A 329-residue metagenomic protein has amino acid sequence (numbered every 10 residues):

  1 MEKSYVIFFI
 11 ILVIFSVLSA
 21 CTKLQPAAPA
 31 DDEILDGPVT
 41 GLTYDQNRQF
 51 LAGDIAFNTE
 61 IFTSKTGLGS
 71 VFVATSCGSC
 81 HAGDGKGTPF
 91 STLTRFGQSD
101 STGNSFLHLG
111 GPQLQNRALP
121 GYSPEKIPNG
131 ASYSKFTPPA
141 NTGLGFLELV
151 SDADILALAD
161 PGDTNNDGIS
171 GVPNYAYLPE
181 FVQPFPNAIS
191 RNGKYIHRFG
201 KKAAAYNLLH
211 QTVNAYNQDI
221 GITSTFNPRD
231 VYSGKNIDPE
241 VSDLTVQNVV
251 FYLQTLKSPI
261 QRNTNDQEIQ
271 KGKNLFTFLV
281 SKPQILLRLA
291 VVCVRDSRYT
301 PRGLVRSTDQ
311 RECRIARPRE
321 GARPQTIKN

Functional and structural regions predicted by a protein language model:
M1-F8: Bacterial N-terminal signal peptides that target proteins for export
F8-S19: Bacterial N-terminal signal peptides
A20-N329: Periplasmic c-type cytochrome electron-transfer domains
